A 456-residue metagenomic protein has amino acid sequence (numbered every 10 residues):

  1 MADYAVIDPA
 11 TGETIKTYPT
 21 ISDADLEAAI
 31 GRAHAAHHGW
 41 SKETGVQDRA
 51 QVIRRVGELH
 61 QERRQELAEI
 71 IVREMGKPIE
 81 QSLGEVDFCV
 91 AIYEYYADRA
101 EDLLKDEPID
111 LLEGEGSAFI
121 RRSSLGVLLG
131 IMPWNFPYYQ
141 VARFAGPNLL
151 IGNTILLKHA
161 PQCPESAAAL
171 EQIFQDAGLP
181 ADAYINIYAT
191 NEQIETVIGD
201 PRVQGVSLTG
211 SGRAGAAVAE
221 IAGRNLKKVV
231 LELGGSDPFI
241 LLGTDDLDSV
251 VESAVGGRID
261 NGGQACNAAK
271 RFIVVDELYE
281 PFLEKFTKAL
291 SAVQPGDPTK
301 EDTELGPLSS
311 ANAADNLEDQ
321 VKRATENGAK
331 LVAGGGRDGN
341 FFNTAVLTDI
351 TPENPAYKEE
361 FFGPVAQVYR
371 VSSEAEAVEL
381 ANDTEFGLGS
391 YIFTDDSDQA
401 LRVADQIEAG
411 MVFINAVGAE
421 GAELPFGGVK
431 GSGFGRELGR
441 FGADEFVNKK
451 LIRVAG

Functional and structural regions predicted by a protein language model:
M1-G116: N-terminal Rossmann-like NAD(P)+-binding subdomain of aldehyde/semialdehyde dehydrogenases
M1-Y4, A269, L388: Short loop/turn microsegments at loop-to-beta-strand junctions
T11-T17, V203, I240, Q294 (+2 more regions): Conserved C-terminal structural/oligomerization subdomain of aldehyde/semialdehyde dehydrogenase
G12, A33, R49, I71 (+10 more regions): Residue-level signal for inorganic ion chemistry
T14-I21, H38-K42, L129-G130, F239-L242 (+5 more regions): Short, well-ordered beta-strand elements within core beta-sheets of diverse protein domains
I15, R213-T351, I414: ALDH superfamily catalytic-core signature
H34-H37, S41, G57-R64, A68 (+18 more regions): Structural signal for hydrophobic packing residues in well-ordered secondary-structure cores of soluble enzyme domains
E107-S249, V371: Rossmann-like NAD(P) dinucleotide-binding subdomain of oxidoreductase/dehydrogenase enzymes
